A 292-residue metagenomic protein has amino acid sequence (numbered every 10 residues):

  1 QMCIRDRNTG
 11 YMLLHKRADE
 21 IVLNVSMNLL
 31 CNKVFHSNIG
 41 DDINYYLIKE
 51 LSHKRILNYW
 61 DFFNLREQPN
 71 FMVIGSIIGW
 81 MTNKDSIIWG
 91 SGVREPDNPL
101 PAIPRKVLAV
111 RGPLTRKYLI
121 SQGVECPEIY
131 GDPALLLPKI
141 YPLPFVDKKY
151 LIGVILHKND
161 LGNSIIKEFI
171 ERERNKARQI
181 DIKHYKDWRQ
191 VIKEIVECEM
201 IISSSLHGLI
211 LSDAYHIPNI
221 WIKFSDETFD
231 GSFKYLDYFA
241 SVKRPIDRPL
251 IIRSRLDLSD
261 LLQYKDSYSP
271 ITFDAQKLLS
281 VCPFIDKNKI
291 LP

Functional and structural regions predicted by a protein language model:
R5-P292: Active-site anion-handling motifs in enzyme catalytic cores
